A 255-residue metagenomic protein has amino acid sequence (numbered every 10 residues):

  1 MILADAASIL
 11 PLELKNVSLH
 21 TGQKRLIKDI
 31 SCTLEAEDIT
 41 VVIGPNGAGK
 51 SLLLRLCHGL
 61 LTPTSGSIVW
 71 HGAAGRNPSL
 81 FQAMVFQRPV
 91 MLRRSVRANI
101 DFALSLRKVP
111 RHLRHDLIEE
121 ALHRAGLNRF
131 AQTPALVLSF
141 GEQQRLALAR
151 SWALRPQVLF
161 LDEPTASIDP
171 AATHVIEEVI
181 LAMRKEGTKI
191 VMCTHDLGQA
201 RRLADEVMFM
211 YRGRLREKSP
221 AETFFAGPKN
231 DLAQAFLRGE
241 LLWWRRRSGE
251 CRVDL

Functional and structural regions predicted by a protein language model:
H58: Helix-to-loop junction immediately C-terminal to a conserved catalytic motif
H112-F130: Conserved ABC ATPase "signature" region
P134-L138, E142: Conserved ABC ATPase signature
L159-D162: Catalytic Walker B motif of ABC-type/P-loop ATPase nucleotide-binding domains
P170-A172: Helix N-cap at the start of a conserved alpha-helix in ABC-type nucleotide-binding domains
T194-H195: H-loop/switch region of ABC-family ATPase nucleotide-binding domains
A200-R202: A short, surface-exposed alpha-helical micro-motif characterized by mixed small hydrophobic and charged/polar residues
